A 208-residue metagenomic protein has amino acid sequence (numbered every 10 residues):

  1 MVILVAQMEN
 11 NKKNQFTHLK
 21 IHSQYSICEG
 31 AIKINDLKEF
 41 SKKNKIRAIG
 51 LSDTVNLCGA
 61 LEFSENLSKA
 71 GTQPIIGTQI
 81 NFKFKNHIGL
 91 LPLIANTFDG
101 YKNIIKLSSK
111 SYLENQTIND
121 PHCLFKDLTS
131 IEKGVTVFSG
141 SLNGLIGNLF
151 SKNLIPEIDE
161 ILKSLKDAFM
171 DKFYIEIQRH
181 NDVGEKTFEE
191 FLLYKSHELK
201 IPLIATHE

Functional and structural regions predicted by a protein language model:
M1-H207: Phosphodiester-processing cores and adjacent nucleic acid-binding clamps
